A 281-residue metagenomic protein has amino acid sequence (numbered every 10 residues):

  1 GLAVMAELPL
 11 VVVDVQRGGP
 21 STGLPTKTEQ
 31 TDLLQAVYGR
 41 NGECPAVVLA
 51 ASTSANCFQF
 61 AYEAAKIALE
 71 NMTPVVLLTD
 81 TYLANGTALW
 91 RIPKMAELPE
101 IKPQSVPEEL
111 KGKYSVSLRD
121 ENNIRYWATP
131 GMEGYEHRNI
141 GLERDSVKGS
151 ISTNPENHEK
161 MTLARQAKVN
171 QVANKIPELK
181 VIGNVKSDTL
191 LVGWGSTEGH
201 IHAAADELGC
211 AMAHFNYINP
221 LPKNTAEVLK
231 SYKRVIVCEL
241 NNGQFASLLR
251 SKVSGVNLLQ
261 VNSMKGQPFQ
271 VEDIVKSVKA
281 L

Functional and structural regions predicted by a protein language model:
G1-Y38, V47-A68: Thiamine diphosphate
Q35-G42, K252-V253: Short, conserved catalytic or adaptor-binding loops enriched in Gly and charged residues
E43-A50, S187-T189: Glycine- and acidic
A46-S52, L208-A213: Short, basic, glycine/proline-bearing loop/turn elements
F60, A65-L281: Flexible, low-complexity linker and terminal segments
